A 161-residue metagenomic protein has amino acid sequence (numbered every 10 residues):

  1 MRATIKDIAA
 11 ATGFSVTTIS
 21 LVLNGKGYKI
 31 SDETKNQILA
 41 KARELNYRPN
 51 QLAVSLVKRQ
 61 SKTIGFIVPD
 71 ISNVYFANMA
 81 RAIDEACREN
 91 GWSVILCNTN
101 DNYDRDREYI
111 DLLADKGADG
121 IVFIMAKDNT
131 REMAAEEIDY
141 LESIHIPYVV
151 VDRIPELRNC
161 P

Functional and structural regions predicted by a protein language model:
M1-S61: N-terminal helix-turn-helix DNA-binding module of bacterial transcription factors
R59-P161: Alpha-helical recognition/docking segments in bacterial nutrient-uptake and carbohydrate-utilization systems
